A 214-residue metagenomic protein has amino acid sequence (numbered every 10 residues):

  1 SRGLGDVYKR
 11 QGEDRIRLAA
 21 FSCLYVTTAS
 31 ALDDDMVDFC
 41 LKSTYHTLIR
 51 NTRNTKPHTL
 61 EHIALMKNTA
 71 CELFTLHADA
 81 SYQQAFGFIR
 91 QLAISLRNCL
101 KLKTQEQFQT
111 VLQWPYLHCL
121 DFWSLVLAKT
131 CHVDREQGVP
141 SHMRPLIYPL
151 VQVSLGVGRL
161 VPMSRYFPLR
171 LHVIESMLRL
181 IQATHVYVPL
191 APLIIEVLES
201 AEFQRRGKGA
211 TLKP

Functional and structural regions predicted by a protein language model:
S1, R17-T28, L60-T75, Y116 (+3 more regions): Amphipathic alpha-helical elements of HEAT/ARM-like alpha-solenoid repeat scaffolds that form extended
R2, R17-A19, D33-H46, E61 (+3 more regions): Short sequence/structural elements of tandem HEAT/ARM alpha-solenoid repeats
G3-Y8: Short, small-residue-biased leader/transition segments that mark boundaries at the very start of proteins
K9-I16, I49-E61, E106-Q113, L160-P168: Short coil/turn segments at helix-helix junctions and helix-capping linkers within large alpha-helical proteins
R10, A29-D34: Elongated alpha-helical scaffolds that mediate protein-protein interactions in large eukaryotic proteins, primarily
T28-A31, L48, A70-H77, L96 (+3 more regions): Short, well-ordered alpha-helical segments in soluble proteins
K42-A80, Q84-S95, C99-E106: Active-site lining segments of carbohydrate-active enzymes
A93, R97-P214: Eukaryotic scaffolding regions of large macromolecular assemblies
